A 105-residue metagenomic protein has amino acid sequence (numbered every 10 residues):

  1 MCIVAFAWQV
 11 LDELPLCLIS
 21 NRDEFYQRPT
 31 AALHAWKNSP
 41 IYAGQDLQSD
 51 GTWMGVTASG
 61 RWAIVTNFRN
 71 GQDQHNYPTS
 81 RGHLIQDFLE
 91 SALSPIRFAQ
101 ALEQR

Functional and structural regions predicted by a protein language model:
C2: Short cysteine clusters
A5-F6, G51-W53, A99-R105: Catalytic micro-motifs at enzyme active sites that drive phosphoryl/nucleotidyl and oxygen chemistry
W8-D87: Glycine/small-residue-rich interface belts in oligomeric ring/scaffold proteins and their assembly partners
R81-R105: Proteins synthesized as precursors that undergo proteolytic processing into mature forms
